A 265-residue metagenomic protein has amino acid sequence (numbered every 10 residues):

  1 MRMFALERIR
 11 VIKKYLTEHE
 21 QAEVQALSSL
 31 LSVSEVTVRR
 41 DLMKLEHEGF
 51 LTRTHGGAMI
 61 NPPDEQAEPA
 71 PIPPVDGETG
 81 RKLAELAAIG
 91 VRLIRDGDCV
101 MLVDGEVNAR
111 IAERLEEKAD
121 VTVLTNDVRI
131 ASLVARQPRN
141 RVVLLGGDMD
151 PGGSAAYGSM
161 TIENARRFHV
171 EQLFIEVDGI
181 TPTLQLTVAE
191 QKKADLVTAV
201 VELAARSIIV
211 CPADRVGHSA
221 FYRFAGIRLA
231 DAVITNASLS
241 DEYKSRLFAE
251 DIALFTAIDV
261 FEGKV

Functional and structural regions predicted by a protein language model:
R2-M101, G105-E106, A112-E117, A135-N140: HTH-adjacent hinge/linker in prokaryotic transcriptional regulators
F4-E7, K14, Q21-Q25, S32-S34 (+2 more regions): Conserved phosphate- and dinucleotide-binding cores of soluble alpha/beta proteins, encompassing both enzyme active
P73-D76, D120, L186-E190: Short glycine-enriched, charge-decorated loop/helix-capping segments at active-site entrances that position
E106-V107, I130: A generic "binding-loop/recognition-motif" signal
R114-E117, V123-S132: Catalytic core of membrane glycerolipid acyltransferases/transacylases, capturing the structured, soluble-facing
